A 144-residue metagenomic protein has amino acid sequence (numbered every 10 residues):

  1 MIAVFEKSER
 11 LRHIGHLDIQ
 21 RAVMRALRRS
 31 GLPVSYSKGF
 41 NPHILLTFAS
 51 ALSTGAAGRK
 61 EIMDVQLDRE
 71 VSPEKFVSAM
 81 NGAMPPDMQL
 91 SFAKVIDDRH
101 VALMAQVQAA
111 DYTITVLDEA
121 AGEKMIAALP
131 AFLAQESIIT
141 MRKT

Functional and structural regions predicted by a protein language model:
M1-K7, M63-V65, Q108-V116: Short glycine-/aliphatic-rich beta-strand segments at the starts of folded cytosolic domains
I2-L45: N-terminal, positively charged regions that mediate nucleic acid binding
K7-L11, R69-V71, D118-A120: A generic structural motif
H13, A56, A102-A105: Short, solvent-exposed beta-strand/turn "edge" segments of beta-rich domains on protein surfaces
R21, R25, S50, E61-M63 (+1 more regions): N-terminal, well-ordered alpha-helical segments
S30, P42-I44, R59-M63, P86 (+1 more regions): A generic structural signal for short beta-strands and their flanking turns/coil linkers
S35-L67: Short, charge-patterned binding micro-sites
S72-T144: Internal, well-folded beta-alpha domain core
